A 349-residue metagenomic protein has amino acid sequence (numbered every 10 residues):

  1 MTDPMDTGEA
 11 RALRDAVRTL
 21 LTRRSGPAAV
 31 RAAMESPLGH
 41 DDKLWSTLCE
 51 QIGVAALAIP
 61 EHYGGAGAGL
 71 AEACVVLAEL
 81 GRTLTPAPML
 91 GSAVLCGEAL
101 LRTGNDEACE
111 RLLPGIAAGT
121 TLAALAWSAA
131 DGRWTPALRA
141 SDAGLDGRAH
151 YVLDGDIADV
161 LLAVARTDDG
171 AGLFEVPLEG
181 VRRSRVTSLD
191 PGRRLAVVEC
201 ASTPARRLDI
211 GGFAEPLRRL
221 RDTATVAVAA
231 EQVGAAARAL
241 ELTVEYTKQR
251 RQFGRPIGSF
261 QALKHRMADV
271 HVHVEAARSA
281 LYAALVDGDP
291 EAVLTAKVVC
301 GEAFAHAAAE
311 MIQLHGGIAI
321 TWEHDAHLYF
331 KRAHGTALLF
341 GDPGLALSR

Functional and structural regions predicted by a protein language model:
M1-G81, G119, D222-R349: Alpha-helical interface subdomain recognition
D41, S92, R133: Conserved donor sugar-nucleotide recognition element shared by glycan-biosynthetic enzymes
Y63-G64, L100, Y151: Short histidine/acidic/glycine/proline-rich micro-motifs that form metal- and phosphate-coordinating active-site loops
A87-D106: N-terminal glycine-rich flavin-associated loop
P88, E110-A237, E241: FAD-binding core of flavoproteins
V94-E98, E215, A227, H265: Positions in alpha-helical segments
